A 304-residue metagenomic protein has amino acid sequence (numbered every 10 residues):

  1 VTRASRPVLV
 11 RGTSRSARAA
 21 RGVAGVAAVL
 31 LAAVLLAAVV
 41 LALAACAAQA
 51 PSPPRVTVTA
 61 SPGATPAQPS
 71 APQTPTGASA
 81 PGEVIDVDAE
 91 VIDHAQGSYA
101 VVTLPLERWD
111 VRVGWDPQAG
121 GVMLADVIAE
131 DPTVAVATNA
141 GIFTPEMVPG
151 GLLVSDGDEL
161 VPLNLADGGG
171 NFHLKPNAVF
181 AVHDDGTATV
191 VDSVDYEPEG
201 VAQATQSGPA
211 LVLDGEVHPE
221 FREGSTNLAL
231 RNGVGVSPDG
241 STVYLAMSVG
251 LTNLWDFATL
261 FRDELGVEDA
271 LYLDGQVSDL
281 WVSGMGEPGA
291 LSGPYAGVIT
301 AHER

Functional and structural regions predicted by a protein language model:
V1-A44: Sec-dependent bacterial lipoprotein signal peptides
T2-R3, A24, C46-N171: Zymogen propeptides
A47, V148-V217, F221: Active-site-adjacent helix-turn-beta-strand microarchitecture at beta-sheet edges that either contains or buttresses
D93, D116-G120, V194-P198, M247-L251: Short, solvent-exposed aromatic-acidic interface loops
G97-V101, P176-N177, L228-G233, Y295-A296: Short glycine-rich loop/turn motifs
P105-L106, V182-T187, L213-G215, V236-S241 (+2 more regions): Short acidic-glycine loop/turn motifs at beta-strand connectors
R108, I142-P145, G250-T252, Q276-S278: Solvent-exposed loop/turn segments at secondary-structure junctions within structured extracellular/periplasmic domains
G150-A166, E220, G224-L230, V236-D269 (+1 more regions): Conserved, well-ordered active-site substructure
